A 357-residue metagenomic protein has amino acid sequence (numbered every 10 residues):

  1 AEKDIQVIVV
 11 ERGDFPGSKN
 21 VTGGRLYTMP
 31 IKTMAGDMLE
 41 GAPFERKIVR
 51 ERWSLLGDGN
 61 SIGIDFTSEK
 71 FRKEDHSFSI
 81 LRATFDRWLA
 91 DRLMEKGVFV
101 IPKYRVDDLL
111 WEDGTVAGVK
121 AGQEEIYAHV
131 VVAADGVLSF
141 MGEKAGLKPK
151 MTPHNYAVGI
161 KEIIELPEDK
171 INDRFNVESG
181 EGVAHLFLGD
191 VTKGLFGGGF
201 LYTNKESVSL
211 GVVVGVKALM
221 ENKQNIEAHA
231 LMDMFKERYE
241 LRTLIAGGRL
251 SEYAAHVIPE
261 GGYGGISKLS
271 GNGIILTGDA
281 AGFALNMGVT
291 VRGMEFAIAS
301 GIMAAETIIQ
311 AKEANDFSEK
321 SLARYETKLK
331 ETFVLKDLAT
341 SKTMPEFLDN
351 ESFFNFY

Functional and structural regions predicted by a protein language model:
E2-K3, I8, R12, A83 (+3 more regions): Predominantly flavin-linked oxidoreductase catalytic cores and closely associated redox partners
I5, R12-G59, K161, K336: N-terminal FAD cofactor-binding segment of flavoenzymes
S61-R82, G118, V213-L219: Helix-loop-beta segment of a Rossmann-like dinucleotide-binding subdomain
E74-F78, R82, V116-A117, P149 (+2 more regions): Alpha-helix N-cap/helix-initiation motif
R174-N176, A246-G248, D337-P345: Short coil/turn segments at secondary-structure boundaries
T192-F196, K205, Q224-M303, D316-T332 (+1 more regions): FAD/FMN-dependent oxidoreductases across multiple families
I302-Q310: Short glycine/serine- and small hydrophobic-enriched flexible loop segments
I309-Y357: C-terminal helical "tail/cap" subdomain of flavin- and related membrane-associated enzymes
